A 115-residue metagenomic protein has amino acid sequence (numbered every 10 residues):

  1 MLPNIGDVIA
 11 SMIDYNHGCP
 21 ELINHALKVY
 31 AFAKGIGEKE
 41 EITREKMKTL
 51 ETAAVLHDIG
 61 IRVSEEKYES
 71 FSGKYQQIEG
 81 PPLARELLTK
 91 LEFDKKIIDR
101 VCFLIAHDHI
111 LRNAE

Functional and structural regions predicted by a protein language model:
M1-S64, S70-G73: Acidic/His-rich, divalent-metal-binding segments that scaffold phosphate/diphosphate chemistry
K48-E115: Divalent metal-dependent catalytic cores for phosphoryl transfer on phosphate-bearing substrates
